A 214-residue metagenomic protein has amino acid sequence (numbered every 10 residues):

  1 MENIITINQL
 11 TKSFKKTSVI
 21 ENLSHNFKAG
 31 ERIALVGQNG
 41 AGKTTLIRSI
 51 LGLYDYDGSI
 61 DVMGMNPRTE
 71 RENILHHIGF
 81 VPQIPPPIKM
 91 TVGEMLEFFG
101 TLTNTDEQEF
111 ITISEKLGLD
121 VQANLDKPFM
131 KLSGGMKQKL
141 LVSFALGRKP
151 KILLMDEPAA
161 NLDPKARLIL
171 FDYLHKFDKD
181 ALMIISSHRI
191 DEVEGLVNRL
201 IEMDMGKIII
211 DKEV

Functional and structural regions predicted by a protein language model:
V36-Q38: The feature captures the beta-strand-to-loop junction immediately N-terminal to the Walker
L51: Helix-to-loop junction immediately C-terminal to a conserved catalytic motif
Y56-T69, I74: Conserved ABC transporter NBD signature motif
M90-T103: Q-loop/switch helix immediately C-terminal to the Walker
L153-E157: Catalytic Walker B motif of ABC-type/P-loop ATPase nucleotide-binding domains
R167-K179: Helical segment within the ABC ATPase nucleotide-binding domain
